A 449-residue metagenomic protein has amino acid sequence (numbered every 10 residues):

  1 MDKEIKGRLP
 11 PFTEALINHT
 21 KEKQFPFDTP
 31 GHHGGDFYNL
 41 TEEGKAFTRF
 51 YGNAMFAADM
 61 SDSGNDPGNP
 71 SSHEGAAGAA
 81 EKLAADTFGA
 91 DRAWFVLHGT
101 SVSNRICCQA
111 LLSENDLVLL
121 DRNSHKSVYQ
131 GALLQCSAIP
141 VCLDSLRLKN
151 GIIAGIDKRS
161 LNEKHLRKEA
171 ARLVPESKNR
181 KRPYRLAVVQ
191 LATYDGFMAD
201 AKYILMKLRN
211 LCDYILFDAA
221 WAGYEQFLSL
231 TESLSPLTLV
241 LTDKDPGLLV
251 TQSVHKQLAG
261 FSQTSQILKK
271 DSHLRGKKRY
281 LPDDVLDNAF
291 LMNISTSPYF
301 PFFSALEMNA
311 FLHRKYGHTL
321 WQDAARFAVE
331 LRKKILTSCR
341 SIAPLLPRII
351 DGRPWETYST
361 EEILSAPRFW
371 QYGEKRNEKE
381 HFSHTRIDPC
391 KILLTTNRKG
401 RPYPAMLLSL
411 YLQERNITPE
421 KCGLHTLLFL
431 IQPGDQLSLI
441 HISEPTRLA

Functional and structural regions predicted by a protein language model:
M1-A54: N-terminal glycine-rich, Lys/His-bearing helix-loop that initiates the first secondary-structure elements of many
F12, S72, T100-S113, L117-L336: Conserved PLP-enzyme active-site core in the AAT-like
N53-V102: Conserved N-terminal alpha-helix of the aminotransferase class I/II PLP-enzyme fold
V285-L393, H425-T426: Structural motif of enzymes handling amino- and sulfur-group chemistry
T395-P402: Short, surface-exposed ligand-recognition loops at beta-strand->loop->(often short) alpha-helix junctions that present
P402-L412: Short amphipathic alpha-helix segments
Q413-L428: Conserved PLP cofactor-binding pocket of PLP-dependent enzymes
I440-A449: Single conserved hydrophobic/aromatic residue that forms the stacking wall/gate of nucleotide- or nucleobase-binding
